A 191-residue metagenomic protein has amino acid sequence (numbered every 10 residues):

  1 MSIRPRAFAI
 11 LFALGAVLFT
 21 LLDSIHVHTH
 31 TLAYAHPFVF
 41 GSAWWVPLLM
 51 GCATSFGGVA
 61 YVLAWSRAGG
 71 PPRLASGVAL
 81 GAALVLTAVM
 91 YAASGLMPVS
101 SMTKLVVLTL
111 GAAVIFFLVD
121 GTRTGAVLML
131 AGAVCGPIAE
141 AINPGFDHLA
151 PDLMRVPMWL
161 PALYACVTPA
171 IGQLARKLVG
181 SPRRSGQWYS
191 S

Functional and structural regions predicted by a protein language model:
M1-S191: Aromatic-rich, lipid-facing transmembrane alpha helices and their immediate juxtamembrane interface loops in integral
